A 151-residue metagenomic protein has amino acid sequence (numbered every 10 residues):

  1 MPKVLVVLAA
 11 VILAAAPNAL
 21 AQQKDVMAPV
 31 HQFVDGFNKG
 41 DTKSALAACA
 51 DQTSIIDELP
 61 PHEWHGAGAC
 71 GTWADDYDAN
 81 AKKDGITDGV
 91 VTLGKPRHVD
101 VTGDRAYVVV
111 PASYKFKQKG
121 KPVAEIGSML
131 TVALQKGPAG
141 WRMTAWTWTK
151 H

Functional and structural regions predicted by a protein language model:
P2-L8: Sec-dependent signal peptide recognition, specifically the positively charged N-region followed immediately by
L5, A16-A48, R142: Short, low-complexity N-terminal intrinsically disordered segments enriched in polar/charged residues
Q22, C49-A50, L59-P60, V110-Y114 (+1 more regions): A mature extracytoplasmic/lumenal domain signature
T42-A47, D51-H98, E125: A solvent-exposed, acidic/Ser-Thr-rich amphipathic alpha-helical stretch
V91, G103-Y114: A short hydrophobic beta-strand element
G94-V99, A112-Y114, M129-Q135: Hydrophobic/aromatic beta-strand elements that line small-molecule binding cavities or substrate pockets in beta-rich
K115-A124: Short, cysteine-centered beta-strand-loop-beta hairpins and adjacent loop/turn segments enriched in charged/polar
I126-H151: Short beta-strand edge/turn micro-motifs at domain boundaries
